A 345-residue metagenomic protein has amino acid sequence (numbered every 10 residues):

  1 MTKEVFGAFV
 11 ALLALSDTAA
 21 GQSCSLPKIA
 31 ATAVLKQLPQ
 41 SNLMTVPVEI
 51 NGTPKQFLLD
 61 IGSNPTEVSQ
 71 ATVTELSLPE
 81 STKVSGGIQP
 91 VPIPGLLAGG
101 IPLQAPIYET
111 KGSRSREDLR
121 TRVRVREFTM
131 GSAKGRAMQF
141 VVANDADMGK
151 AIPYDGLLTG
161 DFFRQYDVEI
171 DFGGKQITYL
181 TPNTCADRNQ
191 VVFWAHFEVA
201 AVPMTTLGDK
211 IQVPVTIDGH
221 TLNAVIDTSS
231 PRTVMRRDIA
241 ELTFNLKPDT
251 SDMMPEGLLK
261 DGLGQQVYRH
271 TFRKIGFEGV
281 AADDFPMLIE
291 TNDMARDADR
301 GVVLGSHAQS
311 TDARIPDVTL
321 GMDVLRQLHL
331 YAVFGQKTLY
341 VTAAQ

Functional and structural regions predicted by a protein language model:
M1-T2: N-terminal secretory signal peptides that target proteins for export/translocation
V5-D17: Bacterial N-terminal signal peptides
G21-Q345: Pepsin/retropepsin-fold aspartyl endopeptidases
